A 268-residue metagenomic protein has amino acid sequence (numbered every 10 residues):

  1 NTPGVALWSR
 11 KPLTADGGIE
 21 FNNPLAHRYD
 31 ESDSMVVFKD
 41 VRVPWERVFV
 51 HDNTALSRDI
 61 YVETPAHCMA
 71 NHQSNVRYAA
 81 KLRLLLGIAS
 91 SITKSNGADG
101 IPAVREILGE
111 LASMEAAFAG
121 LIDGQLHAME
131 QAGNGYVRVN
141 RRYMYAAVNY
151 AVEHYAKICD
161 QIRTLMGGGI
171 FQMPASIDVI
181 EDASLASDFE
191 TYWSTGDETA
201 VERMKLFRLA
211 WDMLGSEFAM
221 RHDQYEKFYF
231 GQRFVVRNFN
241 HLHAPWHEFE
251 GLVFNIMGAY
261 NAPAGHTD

Functional and structural regions predicted by a protein language model:
N1, V43-P44, M114, K157 (+1 more regions): Short, well-ordered loop/turn and helix-capping segments at boundaries between secondary-structure elements and domains
N1-S74, H241-T267: FAD-binding core of flavoproteins
E31, N71, N75-Y78, L82 (+4 more regions): Generic structural signal for well-ordered, non-membrane alpha-helical segments in soluble metabolic enzymes
Q73-Q131: Extended amphipathic alpha-helical segments enriched in small hydrophobics
R105-G109, R138-Y145: Short, charged, amphipathic alpha-helical segments
Q125-N134, Q172, S176-V179: Active/binding-pocket-proximal capping segment
R142-T267: Alpha-helix capping/hinge segments and adjacent helical runs
